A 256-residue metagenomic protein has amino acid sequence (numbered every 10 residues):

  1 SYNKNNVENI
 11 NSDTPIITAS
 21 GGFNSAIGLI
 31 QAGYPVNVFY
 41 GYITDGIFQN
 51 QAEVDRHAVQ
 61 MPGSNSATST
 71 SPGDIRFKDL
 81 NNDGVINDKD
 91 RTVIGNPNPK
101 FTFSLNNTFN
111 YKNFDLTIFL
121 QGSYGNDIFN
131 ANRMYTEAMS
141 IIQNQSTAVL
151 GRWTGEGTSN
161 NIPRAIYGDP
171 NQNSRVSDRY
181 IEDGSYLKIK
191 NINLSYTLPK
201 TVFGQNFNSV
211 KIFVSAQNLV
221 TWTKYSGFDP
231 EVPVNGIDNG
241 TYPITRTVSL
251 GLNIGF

Functional and structural regions predicted by a protein language model:
S1-G41, K100-A138, I192-T197: Transmembrane beta-barrel strand/turn architecture of Gram-negative outer membrane proteins
S1-G95: Conserved small-residue
K4-N6, Y111-N113, S195-G204, V210-I212 (+2 more regions): Outer-membrane beta-barrel proteins
A19-Q49, R152-T158, S174, T221-F256: C-terminal beta-signal and terminal closure region of outer-membrane beta-barrel proteins
S25-A26, I75, V85-V93, Q145-V149 (+2 more regions): Extracytoplasmic loops and strand-loop junctions of Gram-negative outer membrane beta-barrel proteins
T70, S123-K211, A216: Extracytoplasmic gating/loop element in the C-terminal half of outer-membrane beta-barrel translocons and assembly
F101, K112-F114, S185, N206-V210 (+1 more regions): Outer-envelope beta-barrel architecture signal
I118, I212-V214, L252: Membrane-embedded beta-strand positions of outer-membrane beta-barrel proteins
